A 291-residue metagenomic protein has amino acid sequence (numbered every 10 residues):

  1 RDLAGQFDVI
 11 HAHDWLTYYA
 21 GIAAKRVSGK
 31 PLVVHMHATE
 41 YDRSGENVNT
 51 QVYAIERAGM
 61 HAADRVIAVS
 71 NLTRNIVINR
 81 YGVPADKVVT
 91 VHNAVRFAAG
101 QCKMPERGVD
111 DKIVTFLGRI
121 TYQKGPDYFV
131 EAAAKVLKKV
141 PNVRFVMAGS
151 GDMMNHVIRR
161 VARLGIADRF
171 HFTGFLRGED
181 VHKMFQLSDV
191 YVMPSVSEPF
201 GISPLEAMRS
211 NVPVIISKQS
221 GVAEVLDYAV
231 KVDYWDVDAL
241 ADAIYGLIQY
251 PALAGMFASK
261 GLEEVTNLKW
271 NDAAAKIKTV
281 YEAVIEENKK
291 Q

Functional and structural regions predicted by a protein language model:
P31-V33, Y41-A58, F97: Nucleotide-sugar donor phosphate/pyrophosphate-binding loop at the beta->alpha transition of glycosyltransferases
L72, A94: Carbohydrate-associated surface elements
G108-A133, A258: Conserved donor-binding/catalytic core segment of Leloir-type glycosyltransferases
I158-L176: Nucleotide-activated donor-binding/catalytic signature segment of Leloir-type glycosyltransferases, i.e., the conserved
F175-L176, K183-S188: Short alpha-helical donor nucleotide-sugar binding micro-motif in glycosyltransferases
V196: Aromatic "clamp/platform" in nucleotide-sugar-dependent glycosyltransferases that forms part of the donor/acceptor
P213-I216: Short hydrophobic beta-strand element within catalytic cores of glycosyltransferases and related nucleotide-activated
A229-D238, G246-P251: Conserved acidic donor-binding segment of nucleotide-sugar-dependent glycosyltransferases
